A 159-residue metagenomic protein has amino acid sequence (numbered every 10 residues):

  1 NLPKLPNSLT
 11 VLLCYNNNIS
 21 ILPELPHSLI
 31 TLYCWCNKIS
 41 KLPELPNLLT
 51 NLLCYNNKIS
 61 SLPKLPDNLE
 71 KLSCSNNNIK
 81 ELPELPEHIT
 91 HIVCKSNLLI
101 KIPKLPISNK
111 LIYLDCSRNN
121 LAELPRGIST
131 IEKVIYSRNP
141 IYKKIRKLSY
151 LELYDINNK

Functional and structural regions predicted by a protein language model:
N1-K4, T10, C14: Low-complexity/repetitive intrinsically disordered segments
L2-L5, L22-L25, L42-L45, L62-L65 (+4 more regions): Canonical leucine-rich repeat
N7-L9, P26-I30, P46-T50, P66-E70 (+4 more regions): Short "repeat-start/strand-capping" segments in structured domains, especially the N-termini of parallel beta-helix
S8, S20, S28, S40 (+2 more regions): Serine residues within intrinsically disordered or low-complexity segments
V11-C14, L32-C34, T50-C54, L72-C74 (+3 more regions): Conserved hydrophobic beta-strand positions in leucine-rich repeat
L111-K159: Leucine-rich solenoid repeat scaffolds
